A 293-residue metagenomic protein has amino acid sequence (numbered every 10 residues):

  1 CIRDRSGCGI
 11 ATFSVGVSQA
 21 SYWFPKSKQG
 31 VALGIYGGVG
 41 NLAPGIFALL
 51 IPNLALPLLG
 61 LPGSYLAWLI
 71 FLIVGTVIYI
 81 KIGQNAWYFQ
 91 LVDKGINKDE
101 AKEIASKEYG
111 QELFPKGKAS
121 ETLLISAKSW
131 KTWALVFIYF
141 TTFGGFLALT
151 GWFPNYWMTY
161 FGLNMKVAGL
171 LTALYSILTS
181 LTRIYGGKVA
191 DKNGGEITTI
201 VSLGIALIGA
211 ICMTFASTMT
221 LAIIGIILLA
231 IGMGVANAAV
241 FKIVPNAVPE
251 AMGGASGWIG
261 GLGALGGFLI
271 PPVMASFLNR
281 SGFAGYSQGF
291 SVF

Functional and structural regions predicted by a protein language model:
R5-V39: Cytoplasmic helix-loop-helix junction between adjacent transmembrane helices in 12-TM secondary transporters
I10, G30-L49, G260-P271: Glycine-rich segments within core transmembrane alpha-helices of 12-TM secondary carriers
Y36-Y88: Helix-loop-helix hairpin linking two adjacent transmembrane segments in secondary transporters
L56-L69, S276-F293: A membrane-interface helix-boundary motif in multi-pass transporters
Q90-A134: Juxtamembrane intracellular "pre-TM" segments in multi-pass secondary transporters
S129-R183: Extracytoplasmic gate region of multi-pass secondary transporters
T182-G194, L278: Helix-to-loop junctions at the C-terminal end of transmembrane segments in multipass secondary transporters
A190-V240: C-terminal transmembrane helical hairpin of 12-TM major facilitator-type secondary transporters
